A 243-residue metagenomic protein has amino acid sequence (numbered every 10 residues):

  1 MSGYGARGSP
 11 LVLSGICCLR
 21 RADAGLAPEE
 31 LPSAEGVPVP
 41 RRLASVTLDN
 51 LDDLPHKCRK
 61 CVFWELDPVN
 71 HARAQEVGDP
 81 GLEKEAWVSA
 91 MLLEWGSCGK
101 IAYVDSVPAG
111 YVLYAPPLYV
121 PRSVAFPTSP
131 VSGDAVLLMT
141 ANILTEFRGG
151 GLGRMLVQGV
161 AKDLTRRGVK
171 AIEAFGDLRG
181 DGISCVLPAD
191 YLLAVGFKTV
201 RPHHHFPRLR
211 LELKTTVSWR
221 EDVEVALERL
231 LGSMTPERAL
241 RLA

Functional and structural regions predicted by a protein language model:
S2-L11: Extreme N-terminal basic, low-complexity initiation segments that serve as generic localization/processing leaders
G3, G78, A90-S97, Y103 (+1 more regions): Conserved acyl-donor/pantetheine-binding loop and adjacent beta-alpha core of acyl/acetyltransferases and related
R7, R20-R21: Basic polycationic patches enriched in arginine
I16-L19, L26, E30-A90, E94 (+1 more regions): Terminal substrate-recognition subdomain of acyl/acetyltransferases
S106-P117, V160-G176: Conserved long hydrophobic alpha-helices within structured protein cores
P117-Y119, E146, R179, T216: Short coil/turn motifs at secondary-structure junctions
P130, M139-G149, L178: A short, internal acetyl-CoA/4′-phosphopantetheine-binding micro-motif in the GNAT/acyltransferase core
I143, G149-T165: Conserved acetyl-CoA-binding loop-helix of GNAT-fold acetyltransferases
